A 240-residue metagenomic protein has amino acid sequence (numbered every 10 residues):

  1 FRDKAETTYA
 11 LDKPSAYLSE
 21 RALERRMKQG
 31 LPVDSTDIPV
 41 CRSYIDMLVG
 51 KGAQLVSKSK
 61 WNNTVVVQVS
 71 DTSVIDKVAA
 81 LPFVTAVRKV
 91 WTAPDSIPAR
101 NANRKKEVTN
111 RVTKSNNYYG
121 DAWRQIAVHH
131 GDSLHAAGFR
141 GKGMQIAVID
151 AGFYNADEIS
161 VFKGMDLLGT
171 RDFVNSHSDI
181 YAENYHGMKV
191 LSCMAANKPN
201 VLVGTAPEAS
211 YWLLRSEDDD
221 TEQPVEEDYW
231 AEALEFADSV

Functional and structural regions predicted by a protein language model:
R2-K4, A10, V84-V87: Non-catalytic regulatory appendages
D3-E6, N62-N63, D71-V74, A93-D95 (+3 more regions): Solvent-exposed loop/turn segments at secondary-structure junctions within structured extracellular/periplasmic domains
Y9-K51: Aromatic- and Gly/Pro-rich amphipathic surface segment
P14, A102, V161-G164: Short, glycine/charged-enriched secondary-structure capping and boundary segments
C41, I45, T72-I75, L81 (+4 more regions): Extracytoplasmic/secreted envelope proteins and their assembly/folding machinery, especially bacterial periplasmic
S43-I126, G131-H135: Autoinhibitory propeptides
A86, A122, D132-E227: Subtilisin-like serine protease catalytic core
Y211, A237-V240: Short acidic, glycine-rich surface-loop motifs adjacent to enzyme active sites
